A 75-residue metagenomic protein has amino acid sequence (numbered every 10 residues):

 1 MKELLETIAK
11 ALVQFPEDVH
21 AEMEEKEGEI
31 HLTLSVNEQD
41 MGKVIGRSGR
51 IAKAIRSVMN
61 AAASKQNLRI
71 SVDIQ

Functional and structural regions predicted by a protein language model:
M1-K43, K53, S57-Q75: RNA-contacting regions in translation and RNA-metabolism proteins, encompassing KH/S1 modules where present
